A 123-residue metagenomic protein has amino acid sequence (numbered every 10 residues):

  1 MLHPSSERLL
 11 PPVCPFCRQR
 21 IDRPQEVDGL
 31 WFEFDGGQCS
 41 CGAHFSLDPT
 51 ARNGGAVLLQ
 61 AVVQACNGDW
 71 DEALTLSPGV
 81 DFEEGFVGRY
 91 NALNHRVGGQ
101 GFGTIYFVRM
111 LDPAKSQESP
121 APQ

Functional and structural regions predicted by a protein language model:
L2-S5: N-terminal "first-domain core" detector
R8-P11, E33: Processing junctions and N-termini across compartments
C14-R18, Q38-C39: Short cysteine-rich clusters marking metal-coordination/redox-active sites
R18-R23, A43-S46: Cys/His-rich microdomains that often coordinate metals
Q25-G36: Short linker/helix segments within small regulatory modules
S40-A61, C66-L76: Short metal-binding segments enriched for Cys and/or His
D69-Q123: Long, contiguous alpha-helical scaffold regions
